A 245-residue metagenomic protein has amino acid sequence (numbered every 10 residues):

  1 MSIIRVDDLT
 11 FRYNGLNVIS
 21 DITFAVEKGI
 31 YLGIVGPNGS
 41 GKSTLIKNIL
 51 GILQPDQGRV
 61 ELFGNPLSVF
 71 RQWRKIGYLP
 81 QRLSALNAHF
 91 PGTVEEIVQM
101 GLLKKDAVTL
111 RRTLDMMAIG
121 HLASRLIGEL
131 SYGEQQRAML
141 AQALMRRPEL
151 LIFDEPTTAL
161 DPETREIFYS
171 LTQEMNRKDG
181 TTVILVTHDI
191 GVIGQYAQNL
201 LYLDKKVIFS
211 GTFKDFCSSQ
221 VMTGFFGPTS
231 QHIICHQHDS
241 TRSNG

Functional and structural regions predicted by a protein language model:
L50: Helix-to-loop junction immediately C-terminal to a conserved catalytic motif
G58-Q72: Conserved ABC transporter NBD signature motif
A107-S124: Conserved ABC ATPase "signature" region
L126-L130, E134: Conserved ABC ATPase signature
L151-E155: Catalytic Walker B motif of ABC-type/P-loop ATPase nucleotide-binding domains
L200-F213: H-loop (His-switch) and adjacent beta-strand-loop-beta switch element of ABC-type ATPase nucleotide-binding domains
K214, S218-G245: ABC ATPase nucleotide-binding domains
